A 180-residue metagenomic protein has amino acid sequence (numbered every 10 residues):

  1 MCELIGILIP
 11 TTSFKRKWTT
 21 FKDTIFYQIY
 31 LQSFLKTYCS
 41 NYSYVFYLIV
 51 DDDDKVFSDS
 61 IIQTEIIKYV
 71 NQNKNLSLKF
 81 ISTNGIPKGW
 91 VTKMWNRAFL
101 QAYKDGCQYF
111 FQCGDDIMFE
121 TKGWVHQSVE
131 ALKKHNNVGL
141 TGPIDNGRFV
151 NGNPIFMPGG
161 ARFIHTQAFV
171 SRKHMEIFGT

Functional and structural regions predicted by a protein language model:
L4-I5, T37-Y47, L76-L78: Short loop->beta transition adjacent to catalytic acidic/histidine clusters or analogous donor-positioning motifs
I9-I29, D52-D54: Active-site beta-to-alpha loop of glycosyltransferases that engages the nucleotide-sugar donor
K15, I49-Q63, M118: A conserved acidic beta->alpha catalytic loop
D23-S43: Short, acidic, metal-binding catalytic loop of nucleotide-sugar glycosyltransferases
I29-S33, E65, K93, R97 (+1 more regions): Alpha-helical elements of Rossmann-like donor-binding domains used by nucleotide-donor carbohydrate transfer enzymes
K55-C107: Active-site-proximal specificity loops/subdomain of glycosyltransferases
C107-M118: Short beta-strand-to-loop acidic/aromatic patch adjacent to the donor-nucleotide binding site
M118-T180: Conserved catalytic core of nucleotide-sugar-dependent glycosyltransferases
